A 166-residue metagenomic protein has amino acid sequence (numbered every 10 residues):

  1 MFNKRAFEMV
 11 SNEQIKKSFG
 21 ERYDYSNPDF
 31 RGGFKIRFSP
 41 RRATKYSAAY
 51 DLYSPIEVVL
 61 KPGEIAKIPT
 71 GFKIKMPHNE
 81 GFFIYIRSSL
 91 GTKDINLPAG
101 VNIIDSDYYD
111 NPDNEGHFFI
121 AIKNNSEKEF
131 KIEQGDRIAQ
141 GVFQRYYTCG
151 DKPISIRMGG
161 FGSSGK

Functional and structural regions predicted by a protein language model:
M1-K166: DUTPase catalytic domain/fold
